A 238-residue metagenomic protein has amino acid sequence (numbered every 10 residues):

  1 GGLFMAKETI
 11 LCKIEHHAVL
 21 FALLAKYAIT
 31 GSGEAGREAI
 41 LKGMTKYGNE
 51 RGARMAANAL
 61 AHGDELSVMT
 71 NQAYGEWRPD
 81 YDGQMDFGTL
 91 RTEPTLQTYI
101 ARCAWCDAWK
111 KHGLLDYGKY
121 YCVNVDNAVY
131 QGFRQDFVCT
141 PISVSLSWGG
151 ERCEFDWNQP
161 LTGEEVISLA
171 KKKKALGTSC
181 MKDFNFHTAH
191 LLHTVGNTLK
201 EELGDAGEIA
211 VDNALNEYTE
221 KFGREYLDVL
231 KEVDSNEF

Functional and structural regions predicted by a protein language model:
G1-T95, A104, W109-N124, A128 (+2 more regions): N-terminal accessory segment detector
Q131: Hydrophobic-ligand binding "helix-grip"
